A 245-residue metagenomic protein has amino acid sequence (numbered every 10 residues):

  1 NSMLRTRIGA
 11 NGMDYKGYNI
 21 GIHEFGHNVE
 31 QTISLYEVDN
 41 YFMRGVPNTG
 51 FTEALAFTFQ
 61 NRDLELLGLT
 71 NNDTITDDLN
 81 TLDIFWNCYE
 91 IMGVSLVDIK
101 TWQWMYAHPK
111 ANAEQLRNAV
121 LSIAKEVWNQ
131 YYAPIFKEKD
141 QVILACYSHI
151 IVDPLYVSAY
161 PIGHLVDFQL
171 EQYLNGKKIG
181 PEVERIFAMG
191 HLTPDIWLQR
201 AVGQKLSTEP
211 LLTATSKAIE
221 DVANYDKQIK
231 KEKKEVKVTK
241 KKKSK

Functional and structural regions predicted by a protein language model:
N1-I22, G26-T32, Y36: Active-site-adjacent "gating/activation" loops or surface patches in catalytic cores
N1-R5, T32-N40, N71-D78, V97-M105 (+2 more regions): Short acidic (Asp/Glu) and glycine-rich catalytic loops that position anionic groups and cofactors
A10-Y18, Y41-T49, W86, V152-Y156: Alpha-helix N-cap/helix-initiation motif
Y18, T52-L55, Y89, G93 (+2 more regions): Hydrophobic (often cysteine-bearing) scaffold residues that line and stabilize catalytic clefts of nucleotide/cofactor
N28, T32-Y36, R62-L66, T70 (+2 more regions): A short secondary-structure junction motif
I33-N80, I84, G163, G203: Post-HExxH zinc-binding segment in Zn-dependent metallohydrolases
T74, D78-Y106, S122-Q130: N-terminal maturation segment of proteins
Q103, P109-K245: C-terminal, non-catalytic "cap/extension" segments appended to globular domains
